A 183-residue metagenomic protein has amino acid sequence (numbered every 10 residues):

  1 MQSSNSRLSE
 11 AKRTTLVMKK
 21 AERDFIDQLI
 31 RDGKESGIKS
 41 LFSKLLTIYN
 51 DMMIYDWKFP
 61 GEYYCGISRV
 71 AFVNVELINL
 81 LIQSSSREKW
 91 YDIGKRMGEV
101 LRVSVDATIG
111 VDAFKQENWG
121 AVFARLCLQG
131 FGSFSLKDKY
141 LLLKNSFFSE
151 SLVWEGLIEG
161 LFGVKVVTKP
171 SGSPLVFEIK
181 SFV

Functional and structural regions predicted by a protein language model:
M1-R23, I30-R31: Short Lys/Arg-rich basic patches
T15, Y140-L142, E178: Beta-strand secondary-structure signal
L16, D32, K144-F148: Short, charged/polar micro-motifs that form catalytic or ligand-binding hotspots
F25-E62: Short, basic amphipathic alpha-helical segments that act as recognition/interaction helices in nucleic-acid-binding
Y49-S86: Interdomain hinge/linker segments and adjacent boundary elements that couple functional modules
E76-L142: An N-terminal amphipathic alpha-helical segment
W119-P174: Short, hydrophobic/π-rich interface segment
S173-F182: A generic structural motif
